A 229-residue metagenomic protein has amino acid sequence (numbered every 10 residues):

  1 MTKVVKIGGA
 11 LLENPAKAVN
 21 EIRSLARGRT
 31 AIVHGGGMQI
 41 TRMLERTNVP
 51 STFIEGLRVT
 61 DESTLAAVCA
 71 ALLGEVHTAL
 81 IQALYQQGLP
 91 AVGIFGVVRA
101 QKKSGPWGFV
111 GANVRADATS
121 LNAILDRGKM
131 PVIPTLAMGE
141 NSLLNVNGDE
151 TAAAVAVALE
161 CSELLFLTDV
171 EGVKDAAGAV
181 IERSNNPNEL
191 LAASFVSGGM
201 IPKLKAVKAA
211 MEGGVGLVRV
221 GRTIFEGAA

Functional and structural regions predicted by a protein language model:
M1-A229: C-terminal catalytic "cap/lid" subdomain
